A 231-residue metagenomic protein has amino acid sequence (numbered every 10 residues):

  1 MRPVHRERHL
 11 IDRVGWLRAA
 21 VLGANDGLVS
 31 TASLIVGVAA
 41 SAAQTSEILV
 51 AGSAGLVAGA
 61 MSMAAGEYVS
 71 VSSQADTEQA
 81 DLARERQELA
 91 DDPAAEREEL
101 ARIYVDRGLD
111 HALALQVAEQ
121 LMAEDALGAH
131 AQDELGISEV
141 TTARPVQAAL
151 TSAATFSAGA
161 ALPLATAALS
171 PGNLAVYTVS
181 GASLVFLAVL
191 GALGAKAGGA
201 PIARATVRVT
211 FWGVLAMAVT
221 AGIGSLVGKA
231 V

Functional and structural regions predicted by a protein language model:
M1-A19, V71-A153: Cytosol/matrix-facing amphipathic helices and coiled-coil assembly/linker segments of eukaryotic membrane proteins
M1-S70: Internal alpha-helical transmembrane segments
D12-G23, T45-S53, L113, R144-L150 (+2 more regions): The feature identifies polytopic integral membrane transport proteins across all domains of life
G27-A32, S152-L162: Core segments of transmembrane alpha-helices that mediate helix-helix packing or line hydrophobic substrate/ligand
A160, R208-A221: Small-residue-rich segments of transmembrane alpha-helices in multi-pass membrane proteins, especially helix faces
N173-V185: Structural signature of hydrophobic alpha-helical transmembrane segments
V189-V214: Interfacial loop-to-transmembrane junctions
A221-V231: Juxtamembrane boundary at the C-terminal end of a transmembrane helix
